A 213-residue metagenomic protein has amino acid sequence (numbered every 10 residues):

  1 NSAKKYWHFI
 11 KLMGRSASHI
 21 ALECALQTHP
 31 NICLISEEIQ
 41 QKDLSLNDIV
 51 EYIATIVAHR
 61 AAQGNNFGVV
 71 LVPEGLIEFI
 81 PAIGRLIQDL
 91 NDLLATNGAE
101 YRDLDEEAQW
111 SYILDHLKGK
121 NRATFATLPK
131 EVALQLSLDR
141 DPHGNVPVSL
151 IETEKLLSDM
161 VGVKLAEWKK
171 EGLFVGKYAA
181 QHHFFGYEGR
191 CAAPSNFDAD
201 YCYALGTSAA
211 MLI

Functional and structural regions predicted by a protein language model:
N1-Y178: Accessory alpha-helical/coil subdomains and C-terminal extensions that flank or cap enzyme catalytic cores
F174, H182-I213: Phosphate-moiety recognition in structured ligand-binding domains
